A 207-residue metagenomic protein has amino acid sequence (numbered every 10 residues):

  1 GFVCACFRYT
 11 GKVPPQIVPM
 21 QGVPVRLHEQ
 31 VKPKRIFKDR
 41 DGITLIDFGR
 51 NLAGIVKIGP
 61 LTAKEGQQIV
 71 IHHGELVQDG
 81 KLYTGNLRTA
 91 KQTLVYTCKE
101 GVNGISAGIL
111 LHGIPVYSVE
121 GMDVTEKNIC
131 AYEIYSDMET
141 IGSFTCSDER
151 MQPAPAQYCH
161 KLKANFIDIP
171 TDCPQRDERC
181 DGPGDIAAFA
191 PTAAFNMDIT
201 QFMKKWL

Functional and structural regions predicted by a protein language model:
G1-D172, G184-D185, Q201-L207: Extracellular/oxidizing-compartment recognition motifs
I105, D177, P191: Conserved short-loop catalytic and cofactor-binding motifs
Q175-D181: Glycine/proline-enriched, intrinsically flexible loops and inter-domain linkers
D181, A193, L207: Functionally critical mobile loop/hinge segments
A188-I199: Well-ordered alpha-helical scaffold segments within catalytic/enzyme domains
